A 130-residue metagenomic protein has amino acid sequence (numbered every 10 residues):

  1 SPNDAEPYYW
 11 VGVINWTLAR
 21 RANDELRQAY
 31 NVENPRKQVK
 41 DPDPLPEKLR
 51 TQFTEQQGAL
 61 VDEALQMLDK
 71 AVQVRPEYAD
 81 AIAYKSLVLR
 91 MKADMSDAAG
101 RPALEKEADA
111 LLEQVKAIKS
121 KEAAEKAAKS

Functional and structural regions predicted by a protein language model:
I14-K70, R90-K121: Short coil/linker segments at helix-helix boundaries
Q73-P76, D80, A99: Short acidic, glycine/proline-enriched loop segments that cap or flank alpha-helices
K126-S130: Helical anchoring/docking segments at protein termini
